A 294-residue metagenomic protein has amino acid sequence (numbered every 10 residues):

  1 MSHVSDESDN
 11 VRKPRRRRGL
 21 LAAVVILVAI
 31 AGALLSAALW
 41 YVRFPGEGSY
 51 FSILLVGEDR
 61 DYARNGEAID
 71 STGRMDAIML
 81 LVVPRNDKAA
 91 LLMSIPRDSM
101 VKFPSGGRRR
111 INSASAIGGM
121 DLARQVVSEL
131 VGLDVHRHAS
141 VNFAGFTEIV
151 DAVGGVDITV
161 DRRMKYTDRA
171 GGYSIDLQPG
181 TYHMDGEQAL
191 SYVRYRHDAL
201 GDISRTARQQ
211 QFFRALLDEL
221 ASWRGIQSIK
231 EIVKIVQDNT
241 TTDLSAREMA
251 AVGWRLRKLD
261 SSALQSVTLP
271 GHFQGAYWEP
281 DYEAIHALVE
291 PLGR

Functional and structural regions predicted by a protein language model:
S2-R294: Non-catalytic, solvent-exposed segments at the cell envelope interface
